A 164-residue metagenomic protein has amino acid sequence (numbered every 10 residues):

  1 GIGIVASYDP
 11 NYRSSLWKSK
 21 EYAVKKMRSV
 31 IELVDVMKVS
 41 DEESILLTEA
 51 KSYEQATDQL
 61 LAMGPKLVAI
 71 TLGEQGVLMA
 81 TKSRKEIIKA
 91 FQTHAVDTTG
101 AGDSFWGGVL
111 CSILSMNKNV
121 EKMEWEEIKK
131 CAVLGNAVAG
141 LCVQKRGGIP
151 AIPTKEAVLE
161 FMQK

Functional and structural regions predicted by a protein language model:
G1-Q59, P65-K66, Q75-G76: Conserved beta-alpha-beta core of the PfkB/ribokinase-like small-molecule kinase fold
E49, Y53-K164: Conserved phosphate-binding/catalytic region of the ribokinase-like
